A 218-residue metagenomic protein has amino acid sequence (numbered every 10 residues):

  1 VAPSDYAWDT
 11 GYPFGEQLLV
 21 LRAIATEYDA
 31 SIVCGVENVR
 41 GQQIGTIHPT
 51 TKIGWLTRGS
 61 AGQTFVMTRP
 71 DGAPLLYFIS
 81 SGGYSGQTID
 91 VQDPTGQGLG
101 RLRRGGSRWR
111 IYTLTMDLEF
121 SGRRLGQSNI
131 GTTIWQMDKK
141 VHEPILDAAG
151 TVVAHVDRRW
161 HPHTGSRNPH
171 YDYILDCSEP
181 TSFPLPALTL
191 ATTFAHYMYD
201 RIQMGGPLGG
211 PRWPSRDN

Functional and structural regions predicted by a protein language model:
V1-T64, A73, G86, Q97 (+1 more regions): Low-complexity or membrane-interfacial segments used for flexible interactions
F78, T88-I89: Hydrophobic packing positions in regular secondary-structure scaffolds
R101-L102: Long amphipathic alpha-helical segments with strong coiled-coil/leucine-zipper propensity
